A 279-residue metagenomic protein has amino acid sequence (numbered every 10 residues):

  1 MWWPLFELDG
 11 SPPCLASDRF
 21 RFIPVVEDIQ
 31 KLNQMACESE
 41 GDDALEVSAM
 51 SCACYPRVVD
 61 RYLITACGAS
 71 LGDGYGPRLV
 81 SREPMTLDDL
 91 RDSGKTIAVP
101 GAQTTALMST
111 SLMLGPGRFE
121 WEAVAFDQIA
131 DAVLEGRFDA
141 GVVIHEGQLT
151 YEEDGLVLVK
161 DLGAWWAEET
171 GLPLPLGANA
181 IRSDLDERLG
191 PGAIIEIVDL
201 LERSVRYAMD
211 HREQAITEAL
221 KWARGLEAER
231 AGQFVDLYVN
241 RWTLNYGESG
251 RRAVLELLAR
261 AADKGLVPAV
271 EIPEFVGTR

Functional and structural regions predicted by a protein language model:
M1-P12, E27, L79-D139, E146-L149 (+1 more regions): Bilobed "Venus flytrap"/periplasmic-binding protein-like clamshell domains and structurally analogous long
P4-L8, P77-D88, L174-A193: A bilobed periplasmic-binding-protein/Venus flytrap-type ligand-binding module shared by bacterial periplasmic
D28-I29, A36, E40-P56, A125 (+2 more regions): Beta->alpha turn/N-cap motifs
M35-G41, V133-L134, A261: Hydrophobic residues within well-ordered alpha-helices
R61-S70: A structural signal for short loop-to-beta-strand junctions that line the ligand-binding cleft of periplasmic/secreted
S93, A98-V124, D186-F234: Ligand-binding clefts/hinges and TM-proximal coupling segments of bilobed small-molecule sensing domains
A125-K221: Pocket-lining segment of extracytoplasmic ligand-binding domains
E218-R279: An extracytoplasmic/periplasmic, membrane-proximal ligand-sensing/linker region
